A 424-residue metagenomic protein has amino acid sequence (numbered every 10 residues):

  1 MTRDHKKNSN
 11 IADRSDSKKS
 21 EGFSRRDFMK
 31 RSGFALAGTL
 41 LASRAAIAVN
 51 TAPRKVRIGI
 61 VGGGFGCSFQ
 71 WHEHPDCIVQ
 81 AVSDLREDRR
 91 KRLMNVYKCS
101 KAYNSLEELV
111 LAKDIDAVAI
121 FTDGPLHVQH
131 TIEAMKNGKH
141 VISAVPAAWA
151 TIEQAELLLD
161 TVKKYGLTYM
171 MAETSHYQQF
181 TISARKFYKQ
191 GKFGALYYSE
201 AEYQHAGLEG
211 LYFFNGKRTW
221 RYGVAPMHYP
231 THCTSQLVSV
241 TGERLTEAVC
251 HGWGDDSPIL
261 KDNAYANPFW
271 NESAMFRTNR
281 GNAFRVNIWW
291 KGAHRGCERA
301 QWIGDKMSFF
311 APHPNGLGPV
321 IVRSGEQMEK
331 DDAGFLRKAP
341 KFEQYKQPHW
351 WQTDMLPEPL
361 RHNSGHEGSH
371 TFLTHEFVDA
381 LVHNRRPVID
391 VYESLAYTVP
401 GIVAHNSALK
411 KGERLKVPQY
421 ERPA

Functional and structural regions predicted by a protein language model:
M1-F23: N-terminal secretory signal peptides
R3, M29-A52, A117-I120, K164 (+3 more regions): C-terminal helix-rich "cap/oligomerization" subdomain common to oxidoreductases
S32-Y97: N-terminal Rossmann-like dinucleotide-binding module
I60, S143-A144, T151, Y169-M171 (+3 more regions): Hydrophobic residues in well-ordered beta-strands that form the structural core
G64-C67, T168-M170, S175-N267, E272-S273: Predominantly a Rossmann-like dinucleotide-binding segment in NAD(P)-dependent oxidoreductases
K101-S105: Conserved SAM-binding strand-loop segment of SAM-dependent methyltransferases
A117, D123, V128-H176, G191: Beta-strand-loop-alpha-helix segment that lines the small-molecule cofactor/substrate pocket of alpha/beta enzymes
Y265, R277-T278, Q301, K306-I389 (+1 more regions): C-terminal glycine/acidic-rich active-site capping loop/insertion
